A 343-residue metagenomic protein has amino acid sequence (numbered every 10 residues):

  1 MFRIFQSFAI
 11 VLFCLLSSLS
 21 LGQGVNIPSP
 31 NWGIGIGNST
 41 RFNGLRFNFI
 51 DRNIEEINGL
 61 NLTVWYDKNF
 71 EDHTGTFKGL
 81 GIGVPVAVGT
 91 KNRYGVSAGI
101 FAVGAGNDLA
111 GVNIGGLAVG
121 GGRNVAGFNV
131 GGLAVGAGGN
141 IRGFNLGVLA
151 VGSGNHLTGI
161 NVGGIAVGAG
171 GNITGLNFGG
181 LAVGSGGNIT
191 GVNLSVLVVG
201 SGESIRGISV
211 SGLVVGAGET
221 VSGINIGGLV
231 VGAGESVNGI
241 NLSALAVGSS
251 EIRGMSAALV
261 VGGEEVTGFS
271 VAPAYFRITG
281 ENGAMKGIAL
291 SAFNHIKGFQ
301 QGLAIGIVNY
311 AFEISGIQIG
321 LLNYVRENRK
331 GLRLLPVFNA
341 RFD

Functional and structural regions predicted by a protein language model:
M1-A9: Bacterial N-terminal signal peptides that target proteins for export
L12-L15: Repetitive helical segments and hydrophobic/amphipathic motifs
S17-L19: N-terminal signal peptide c-region/cleavage motif recognized by signal peptidases
G22-D343: Surface-exposed, glycine- and small/polar-enriched segments that build interaction surfaces at terminal
